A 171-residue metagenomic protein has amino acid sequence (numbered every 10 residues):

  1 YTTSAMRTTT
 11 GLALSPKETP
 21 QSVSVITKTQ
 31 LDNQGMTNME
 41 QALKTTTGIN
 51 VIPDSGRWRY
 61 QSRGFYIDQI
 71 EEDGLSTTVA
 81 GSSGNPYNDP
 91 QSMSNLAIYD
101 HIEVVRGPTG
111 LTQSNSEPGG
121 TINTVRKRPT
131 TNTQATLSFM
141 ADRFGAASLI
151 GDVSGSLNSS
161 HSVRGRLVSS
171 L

Functional and structural regions predicted by a protein language model:
Y1-N132: Acidic, small-polar-rich N-terminal luminal/periplasmic segments of exported/outer-membrane proteins
A97-D100, L111-L171: Outer-membrane beta-barrel translocator/receptor signature
